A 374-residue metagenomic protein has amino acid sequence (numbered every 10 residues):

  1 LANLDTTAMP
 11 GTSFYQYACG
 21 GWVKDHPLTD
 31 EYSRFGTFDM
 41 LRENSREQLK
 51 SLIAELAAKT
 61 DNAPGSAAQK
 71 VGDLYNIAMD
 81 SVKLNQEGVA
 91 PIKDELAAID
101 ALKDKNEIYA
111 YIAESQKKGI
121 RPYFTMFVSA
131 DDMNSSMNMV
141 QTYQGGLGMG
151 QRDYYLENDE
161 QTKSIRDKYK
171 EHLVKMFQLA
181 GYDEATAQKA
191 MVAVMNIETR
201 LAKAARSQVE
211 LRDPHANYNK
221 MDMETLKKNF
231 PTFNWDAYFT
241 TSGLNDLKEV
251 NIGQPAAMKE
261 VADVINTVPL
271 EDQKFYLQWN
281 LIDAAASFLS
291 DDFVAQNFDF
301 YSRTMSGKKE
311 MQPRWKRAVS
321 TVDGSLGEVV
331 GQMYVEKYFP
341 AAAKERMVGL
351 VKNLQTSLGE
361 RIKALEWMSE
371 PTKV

Functional and structural regions predicted by a protein language model:
L1-A2: Short, Gly/Pro- and small/polar-rich lid/capping loops
T6-P10, D132-N134: Extracellular/periplasmic catalytic domains that process cell-envelope and extracellular macromolecules
M9-S13, Y17-K83: Active-site-surrounding "flap" and adjacent substrate/cofactor-binding loops of secreted or lumenal enzymes, prototyped
E55-G349, N353: Noncatalytic, helix-rich "gating/capping" subdomain that lines the substrate-entry/channel surface of large enzyme
K344-V374: Amphipathic alpha-helical substructures
